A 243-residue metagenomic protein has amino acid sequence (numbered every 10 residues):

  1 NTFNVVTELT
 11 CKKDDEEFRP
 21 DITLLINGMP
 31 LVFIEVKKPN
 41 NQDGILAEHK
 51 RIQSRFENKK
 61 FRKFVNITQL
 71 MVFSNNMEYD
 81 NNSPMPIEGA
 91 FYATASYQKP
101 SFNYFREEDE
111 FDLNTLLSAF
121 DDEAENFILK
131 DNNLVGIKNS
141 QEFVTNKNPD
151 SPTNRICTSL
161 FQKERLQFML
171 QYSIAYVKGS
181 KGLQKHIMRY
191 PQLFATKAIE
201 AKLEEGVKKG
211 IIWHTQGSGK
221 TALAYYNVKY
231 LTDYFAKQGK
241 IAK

Functional and structural regions predicted by a protein language model:
N1-A242: ATP-dependent helicase/translocase motor core
